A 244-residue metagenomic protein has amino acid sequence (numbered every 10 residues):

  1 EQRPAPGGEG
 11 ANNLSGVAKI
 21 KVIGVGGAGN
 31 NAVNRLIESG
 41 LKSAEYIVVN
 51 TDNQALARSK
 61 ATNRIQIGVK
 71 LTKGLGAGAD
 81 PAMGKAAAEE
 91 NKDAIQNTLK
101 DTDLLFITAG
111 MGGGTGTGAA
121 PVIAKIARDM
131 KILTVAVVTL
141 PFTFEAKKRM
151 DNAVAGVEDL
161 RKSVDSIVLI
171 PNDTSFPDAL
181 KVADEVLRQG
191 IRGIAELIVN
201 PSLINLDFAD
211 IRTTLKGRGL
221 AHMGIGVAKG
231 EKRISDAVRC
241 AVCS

Functional and structural regions predicted by a protein language model:
E1-S244: Tubulin/FtsZ superfamily GTPase core signature
